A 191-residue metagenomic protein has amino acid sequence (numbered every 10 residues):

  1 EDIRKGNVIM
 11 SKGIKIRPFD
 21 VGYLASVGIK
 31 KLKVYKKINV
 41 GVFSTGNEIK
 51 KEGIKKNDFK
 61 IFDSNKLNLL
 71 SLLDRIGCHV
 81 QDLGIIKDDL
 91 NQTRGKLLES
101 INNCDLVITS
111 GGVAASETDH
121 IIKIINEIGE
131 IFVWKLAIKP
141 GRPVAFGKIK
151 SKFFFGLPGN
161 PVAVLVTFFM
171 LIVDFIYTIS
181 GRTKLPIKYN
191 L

Functional and structural regions predicted by a protein language model:
E1-K87, L98: Short, glycine/charged-enriched hinge/interface segments at domain edges or termini
I3, N126-L191: Flexible glycine/proline-rich
R4-N7, G22, L67, S71 (+3 more regions): Residues on a specific face of well-ordered alpha-helices
S11, V42-T45, T109-S110, A137 (+1 more regions): Short beta-strand segments
I16, I85-T93, I138-P143: Short acidic loop-to-helix transition motifs that present clustered carboxylates
P18, A115-E117, A163: Short glycine-rich, flexible loops that bind phosphorylated cofactors or substrates
V21-G22, E52-K56, T93-G95, D119-I122 (+1 more regions): Short acidic, glycine/serine/threonine-rich loops at helix termini
N68-E127: N-terminal small/polar loop signature for handling phosphorylated ligands or for N-terminal nucleophile
